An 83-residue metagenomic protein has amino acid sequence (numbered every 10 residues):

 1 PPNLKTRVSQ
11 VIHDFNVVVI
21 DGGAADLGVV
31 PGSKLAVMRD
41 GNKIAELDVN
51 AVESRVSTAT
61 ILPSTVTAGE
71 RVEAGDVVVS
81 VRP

Functional and structural regions predicted by a protein language model:
P1-P83: Surface-exposed, polar/charged interaction patches used for macromolecular assembly or partner binding
